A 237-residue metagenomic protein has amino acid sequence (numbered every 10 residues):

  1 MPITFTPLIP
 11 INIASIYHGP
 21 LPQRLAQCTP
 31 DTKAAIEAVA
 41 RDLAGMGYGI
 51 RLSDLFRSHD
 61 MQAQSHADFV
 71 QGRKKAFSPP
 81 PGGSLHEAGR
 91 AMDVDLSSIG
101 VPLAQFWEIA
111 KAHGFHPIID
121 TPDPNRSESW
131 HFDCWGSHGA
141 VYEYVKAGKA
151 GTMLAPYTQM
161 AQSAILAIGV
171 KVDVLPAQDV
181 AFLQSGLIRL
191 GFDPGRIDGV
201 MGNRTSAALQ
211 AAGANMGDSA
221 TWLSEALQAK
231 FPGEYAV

Functional and structural regions predicted by a protein language model:
P2-D54: Active-site acidic/histidine clusters and adjacent loop/turn architecture that either coordinate catalytic ions
Q27-C28, H59-Q62, S97-V101: Acidic-and-aromatic substrate-binding clefts and catalytic sites of carbohydrate-active enzymes
G47, A63-A76: Substrate-binding cleft of extracellular glycoside hydrolase catalytic domains
R51-A67, V200-S206: Acidic helix-start/capping segments at beta-turn-to-alpha-helix junctions
K75-L190, G195, R204-A207, A226-E234: Catalytic cores and adjacent binding grooves of peptidoglycan-active enzymes
R204-G217: Amphipathic alpha-helical segments that form the core helices of the histone-fold
A214-T221, E225-V237: Low-complexity, Ser/Pro/Thr/Glu/Lys-rich regulatory segments of predominantly eukaryotic nuclear proteins, containing
